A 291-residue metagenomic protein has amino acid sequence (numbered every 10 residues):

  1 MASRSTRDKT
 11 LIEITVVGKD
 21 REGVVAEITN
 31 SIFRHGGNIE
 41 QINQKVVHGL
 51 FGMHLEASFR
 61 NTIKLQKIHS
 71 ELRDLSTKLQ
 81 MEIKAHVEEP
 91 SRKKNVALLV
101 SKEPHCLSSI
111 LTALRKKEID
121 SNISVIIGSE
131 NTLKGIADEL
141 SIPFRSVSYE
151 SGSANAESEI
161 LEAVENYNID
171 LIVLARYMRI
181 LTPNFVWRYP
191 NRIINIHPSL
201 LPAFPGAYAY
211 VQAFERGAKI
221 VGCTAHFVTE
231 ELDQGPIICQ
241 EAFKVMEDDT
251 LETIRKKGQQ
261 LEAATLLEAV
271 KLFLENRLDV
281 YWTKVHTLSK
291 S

Functional and structural regions predicted by a protein language model:
M1-K94: A conserved regulatory-domain signal marking ACT and ACT-like small-molecule sensing domains and adjacent regulatory
V17, A97-L99, I127: Short hydrophobic segments within beta-strands
I39, I83, P143-F144, L171 (+2 more regions): Hydrophobic beta-strand scaffold residues
P90-S109: Short, low-order "capping/linker" segments at domain edges
A113-K116: Conserved mixed alpha/beta catalytic, RNA-binding, or beta-rich assembly cores of soluble enzyme, regulatory
S121-T132: Short internal beta-strands
D138, I142-Y167: Adenosine-nucleotide cofactor-binding segment
G152, A156, D170-S289: Donor/substrate-binding cores of folate-linked one-carbon enzymes
